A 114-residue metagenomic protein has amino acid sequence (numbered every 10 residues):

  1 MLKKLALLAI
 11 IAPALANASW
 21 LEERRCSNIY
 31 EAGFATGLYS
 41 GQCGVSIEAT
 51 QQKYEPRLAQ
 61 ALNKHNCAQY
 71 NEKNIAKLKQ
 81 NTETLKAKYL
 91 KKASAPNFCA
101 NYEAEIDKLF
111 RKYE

Functional and structural regions predicted by a protein language model:
M1-L8: Sec-dependent signal peptide recognition, specifically the positively charged N-region followed immediately by
L8-A18: Hydrophobic h-region of N-terminal signal peptides that target proteins for export in Gram-negative bacteria
A18-A49: Immediate post-signal-peptide N-terminus of mature secreted/exported proteins
I47-E114: Compact alpha-helical subdomains of small soluble proteins
